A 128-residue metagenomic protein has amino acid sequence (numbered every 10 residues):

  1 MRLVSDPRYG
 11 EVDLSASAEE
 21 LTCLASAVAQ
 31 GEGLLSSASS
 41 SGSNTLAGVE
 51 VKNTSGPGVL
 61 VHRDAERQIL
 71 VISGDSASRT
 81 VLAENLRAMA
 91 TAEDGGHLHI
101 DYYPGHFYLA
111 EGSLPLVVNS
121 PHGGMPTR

Functional and structural regions predicted by a protein language model:
M1-R128: Positively charged, low-complexity terminal tracts and the immediately adjacent first secondary-structure elements
